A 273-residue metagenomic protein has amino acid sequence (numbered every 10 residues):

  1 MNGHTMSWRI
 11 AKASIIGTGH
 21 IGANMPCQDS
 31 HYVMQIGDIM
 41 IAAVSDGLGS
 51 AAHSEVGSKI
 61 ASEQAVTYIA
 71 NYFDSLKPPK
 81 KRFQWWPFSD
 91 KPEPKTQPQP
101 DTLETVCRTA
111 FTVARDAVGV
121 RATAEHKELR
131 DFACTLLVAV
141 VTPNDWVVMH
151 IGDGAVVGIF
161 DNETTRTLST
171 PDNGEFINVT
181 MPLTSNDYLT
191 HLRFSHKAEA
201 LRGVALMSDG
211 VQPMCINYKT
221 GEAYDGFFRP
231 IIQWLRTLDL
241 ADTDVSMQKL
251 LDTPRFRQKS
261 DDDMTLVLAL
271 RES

Functional and structural regions predicted by a protein language model:
M1-S273: PP2C/PPM-type serine/threonine phosphatase catalytic domain
